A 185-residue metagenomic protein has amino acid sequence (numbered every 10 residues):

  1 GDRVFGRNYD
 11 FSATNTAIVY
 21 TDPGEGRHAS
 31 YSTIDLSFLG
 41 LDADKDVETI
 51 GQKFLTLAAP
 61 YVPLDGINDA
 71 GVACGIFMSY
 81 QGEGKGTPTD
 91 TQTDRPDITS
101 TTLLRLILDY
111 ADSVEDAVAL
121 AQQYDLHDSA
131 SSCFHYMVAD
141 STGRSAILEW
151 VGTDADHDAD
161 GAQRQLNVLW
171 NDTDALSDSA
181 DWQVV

Functional and structural regions predicted by a protein language model:
G1-P60, D65-G66, I76-D109, E115 (+2 more regions): C-terminal, well-structured catalytic/ligand-binding subdomain of enzymes
V114-D125: Short, well-structured alpha-helical segments that form the helix of a local strand-helix-strand
D128-S129: Short, well-structured beta-strand/strand-turn elements
